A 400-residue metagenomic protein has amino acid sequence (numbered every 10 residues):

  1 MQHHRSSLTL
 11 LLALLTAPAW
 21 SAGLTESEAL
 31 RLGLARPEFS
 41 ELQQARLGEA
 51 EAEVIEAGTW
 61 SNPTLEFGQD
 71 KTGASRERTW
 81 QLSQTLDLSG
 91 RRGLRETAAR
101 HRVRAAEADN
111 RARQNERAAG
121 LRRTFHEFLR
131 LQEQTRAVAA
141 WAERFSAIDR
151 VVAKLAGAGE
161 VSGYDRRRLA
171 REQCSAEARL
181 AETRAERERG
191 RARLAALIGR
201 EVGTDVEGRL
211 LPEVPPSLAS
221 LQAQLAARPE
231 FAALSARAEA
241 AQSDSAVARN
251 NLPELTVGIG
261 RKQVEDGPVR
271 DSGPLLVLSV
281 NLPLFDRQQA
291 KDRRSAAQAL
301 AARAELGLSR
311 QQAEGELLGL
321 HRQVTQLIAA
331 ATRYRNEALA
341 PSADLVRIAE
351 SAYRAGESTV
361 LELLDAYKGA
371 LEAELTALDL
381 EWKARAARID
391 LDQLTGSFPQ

Functional and structural regions predicted by a protein language model:
M1-T9: Bacterial N-terminal signal peptides that target proteins for export
T9-P18: Bacterial N-terminal signal peptides
A22-E127, Q132-A139, S146-D149, G163-R166 (+3 more regions): Short flexible linkers and secondary-structure junctions
R31-L88, R200, A223-R303, G315 (+3 more regions): A small-residue-enriched
T97-R100, G163-R171, A296, V360-K368: Short, charged, amphipathic alpha-helical segments
R113-A227, A232, L320-L327, A331 (+1 more regions): Periplasmic alpha-helical coiled-coil/stalk elements that build and connect Gram-negative outer-membrane
R113-N115, E177-R200, P341-S397: Short segments within alpha-helical structural elements
